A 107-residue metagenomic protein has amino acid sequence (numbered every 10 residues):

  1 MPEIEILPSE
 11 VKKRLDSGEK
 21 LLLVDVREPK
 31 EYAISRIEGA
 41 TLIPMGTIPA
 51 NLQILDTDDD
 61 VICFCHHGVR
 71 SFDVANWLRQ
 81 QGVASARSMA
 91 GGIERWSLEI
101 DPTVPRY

Functional and structural regions predicted by a protein language model:
M1-L21, P29-D60, V69-Y107: Rhodanese-like catalytic fold shared by cysteine-dependent sulfurtransferases and DSP/PTP-type phosphatases
F64-C65: Short, surface-exposed ligand- or partner-binding patches at beta-edge/loop junctions that are enriched in aromatics
